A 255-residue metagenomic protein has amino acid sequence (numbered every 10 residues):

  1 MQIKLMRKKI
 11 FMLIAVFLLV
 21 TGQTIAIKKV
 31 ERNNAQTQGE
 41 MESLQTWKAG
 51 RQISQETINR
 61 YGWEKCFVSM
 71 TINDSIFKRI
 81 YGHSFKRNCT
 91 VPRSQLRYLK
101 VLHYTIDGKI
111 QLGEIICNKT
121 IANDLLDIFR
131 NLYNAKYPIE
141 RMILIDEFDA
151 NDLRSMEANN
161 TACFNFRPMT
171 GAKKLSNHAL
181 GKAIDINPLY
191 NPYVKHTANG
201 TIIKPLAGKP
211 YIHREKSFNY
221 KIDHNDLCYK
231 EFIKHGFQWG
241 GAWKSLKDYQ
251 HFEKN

Functional and structural regions predicted by a protein language model:
M1-K29: Bacterial Sec-dependent N-terminal signal peptides
Q23, L112-E114, I212-E215: A short, structure-level motif marking secondary-structure boundaries and short turns
K29-Y104: N-terminal module-boundary/linker segments of secreted carbohydrate-active enzymes
Q38-T46, K119-Y133, G200-I203: Short N-terminal helix-initiation segments at or just after the protein's N-terminus
S43-W47, M169-G171, L175, G181-N255: Catalytic cores and adjacent binding grooves of peptidoglycan-active enzymes
V91-M156: Active-site acidic/histidine clusters and adjacent loop/turn architecture that either coordinate catalytic ions
L102-Y104, R167, L189: Structured loops at beta-to-helix junctions and adjacent beta-edge loops in soluble globular domains
D152-A179: Active-site-adjacent substructure of cysteine-protease-like catalytic cores
